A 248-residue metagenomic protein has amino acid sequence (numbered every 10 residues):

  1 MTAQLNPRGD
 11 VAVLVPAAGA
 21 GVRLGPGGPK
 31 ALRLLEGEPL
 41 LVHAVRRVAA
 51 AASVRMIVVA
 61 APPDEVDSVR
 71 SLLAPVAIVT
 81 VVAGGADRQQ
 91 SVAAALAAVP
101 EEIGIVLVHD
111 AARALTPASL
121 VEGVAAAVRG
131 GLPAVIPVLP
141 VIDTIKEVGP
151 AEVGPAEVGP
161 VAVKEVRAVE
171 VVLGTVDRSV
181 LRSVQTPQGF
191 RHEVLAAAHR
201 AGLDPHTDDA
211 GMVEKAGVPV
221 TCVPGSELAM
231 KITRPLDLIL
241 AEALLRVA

Functional and structural regions predicted by a protein language model:
M1-A12, A18, V161, D208-A210 (+2 more regions): SAM-dependent methyltransferases
T2-D64: N-terminal glycine-rich phosphate-binding loop and ensuing alpha1 helix
P7-R8, V99-G104, R129-G130: Glycine-rich phosphate-binding loop signature in dinucleotide/nucleotide-binding domains
V15, L41, A95, H109-D110 (+3 more regions): Residue-level signal for inorganic ion chemistry
E65-L72: Acidic helix N-cap motif at the loop->helix transition within catalytic regions of sugar-transfer enzymes
L73-V106: Short phosphate-binding loop-to-helix
T116-T221: Conserved core of the sugar-phosphate nucleotidyltransferase
V220-P224, M230-T233: Conserved active-site beta-strand element of glycosyltransferases/polysaccharide synthases
